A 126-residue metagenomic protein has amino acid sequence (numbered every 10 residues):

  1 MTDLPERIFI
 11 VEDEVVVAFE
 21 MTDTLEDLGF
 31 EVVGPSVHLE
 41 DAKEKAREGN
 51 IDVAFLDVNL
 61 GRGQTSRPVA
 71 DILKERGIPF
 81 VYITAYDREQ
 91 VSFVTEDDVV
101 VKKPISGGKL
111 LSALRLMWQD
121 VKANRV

Functional and structural regions predicted by a protein language model:
M1-R7, E40, V99, S106-V126: Non-catalytic signal-transmission and effector/linker regions of two-component phosphorelay proteins
E12: Conserved acidic carboxylate
V15-G34: Two-component/phosphorelay signaling modules centered on CheY-like receiver
T22, P35-V53: Acidic, metal-coordinating helix/loop segments flanking the phosphotransfer/catalytic sites of two-component signaling
R47-G49, I72-G77, E89: Conserved phosphotransfer cores of two-component systems
L56-K74: Conserved phosphotransfer microenvironments
I83-T84: Hydrophobic/aromatic residues positioned on beta-strands within the core alpha/beta folds
F93-V101: As written
